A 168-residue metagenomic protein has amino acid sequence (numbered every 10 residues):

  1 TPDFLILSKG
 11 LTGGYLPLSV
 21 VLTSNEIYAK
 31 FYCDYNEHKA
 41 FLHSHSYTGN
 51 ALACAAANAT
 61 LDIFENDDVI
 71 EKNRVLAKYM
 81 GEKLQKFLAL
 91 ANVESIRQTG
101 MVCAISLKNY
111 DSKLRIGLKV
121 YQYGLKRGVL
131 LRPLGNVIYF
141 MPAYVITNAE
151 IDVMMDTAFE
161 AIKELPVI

Functional and structural regions predicted by a protein language model:
T1-I168: Conserved N-terminal phosphate-binding loop of PLP-dependent enzymes in the Aspartate aminotransferase
